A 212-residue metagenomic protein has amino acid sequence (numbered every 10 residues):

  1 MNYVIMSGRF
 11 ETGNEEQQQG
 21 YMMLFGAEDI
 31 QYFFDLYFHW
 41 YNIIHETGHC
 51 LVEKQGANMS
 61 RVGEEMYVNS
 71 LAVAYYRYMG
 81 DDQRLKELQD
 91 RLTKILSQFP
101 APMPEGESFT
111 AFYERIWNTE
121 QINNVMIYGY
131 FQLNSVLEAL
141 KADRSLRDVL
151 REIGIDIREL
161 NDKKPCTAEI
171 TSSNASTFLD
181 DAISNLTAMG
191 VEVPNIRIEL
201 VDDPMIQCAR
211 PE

Functional and structural regions predicted by a protein language model:
M1-D35, C50: Active-site scaffold of zinc-dependent metalloenzymes
I30-F38, N42, N58-V62, M66: Soluble non-cytosolic domains of exported or imported proteins
Y41-K54, N69: Active-site recognition of the HExxH zinc-binding catalytic motif
K54-M59, M79-Q83: Inter-helical turn/loop segments and adjacent helix faces that build the functional surface of alpha-helical bundle
V62-Y78: An active-site-proximal "capping" alpha-helix that borders the catalytic cofactor pocket
M79-R197: Long, well-structured alpha-helical subdomains associated with metal-dependent extracellular/ecto-lumenal hydrolases
P194-R197, D202-C208: Extended, compositionally biased alpha-helical segments that mediate assembly or anchoring
P211-E212: Short, solvent-exposed mixed-charge patches
